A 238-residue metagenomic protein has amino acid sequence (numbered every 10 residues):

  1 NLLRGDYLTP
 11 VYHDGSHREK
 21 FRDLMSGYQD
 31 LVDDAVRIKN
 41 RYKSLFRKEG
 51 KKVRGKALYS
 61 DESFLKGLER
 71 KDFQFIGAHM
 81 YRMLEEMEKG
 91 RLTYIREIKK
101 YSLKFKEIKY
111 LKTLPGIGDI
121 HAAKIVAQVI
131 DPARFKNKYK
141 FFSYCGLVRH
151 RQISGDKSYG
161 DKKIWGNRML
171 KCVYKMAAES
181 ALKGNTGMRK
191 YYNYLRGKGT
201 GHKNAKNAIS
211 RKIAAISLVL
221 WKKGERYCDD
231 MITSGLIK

Functional and structural regions predicted by a protein language model:
N1-G15, C172-V173, A178-K183: Metal-dependent DNA phosphodiester-chemistry modules and their immediately adjacent helices/loops in DNA-processing
N1-P10, E19, E62-L68, K157-W165 (+1 more regions): Short alpha-helix plus adjacent loop in nuclease-associated cores
D6-T9, I38-K39, I130-R134, A181-G187 (+1 more regions): Short helix-capping/linker segments at secondary-structure and domain boundaries
T9-S26, G155-D161, K190-N207, M231: Short, solvent-exposed helix-loop connector elements
L24-Y110: Glycine-rich, often acidic, oxyanion-interacting loops/wings at catalytic, nucleic-acid, or phospho-protein interfaces
K112-T113, D119, K124-K198, H202-K203 (+1 more regions): Phosphate-backbone recognition surface of nucleic-acid-processing proteins
T186-K238: Acidic, carboxylate-rich catalytic segments that either coordinate divalent cations
